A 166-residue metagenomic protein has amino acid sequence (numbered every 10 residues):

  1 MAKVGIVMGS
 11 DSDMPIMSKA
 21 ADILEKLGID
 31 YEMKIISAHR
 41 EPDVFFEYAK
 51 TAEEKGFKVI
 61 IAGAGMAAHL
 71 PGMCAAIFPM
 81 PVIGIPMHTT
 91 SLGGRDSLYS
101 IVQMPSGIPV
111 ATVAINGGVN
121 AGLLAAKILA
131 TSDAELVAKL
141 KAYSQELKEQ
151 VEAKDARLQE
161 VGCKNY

Functional and structural regions predicted by a protein language model:
A2-K3, I29-E32, M80, V102-V110: Glycine/charged-rich beta-loop-alpha catalytic/anionic-binding loops adjacent to active sites
A2-R40: Glycine-rich phosphate/diphosphate-binding loop of Rossmann-like nucleotide-binding domains
V4, D30-E54, A62-M66: Amphipathic alpha-helical hairpins
M8-P15, K19, R95-Y166: C-terminal binding/interaction regions
D13-M17, E41-F45, A64-M73, L92-R95 (+1 more regions): Short glycine/serine/threonine-rich phosphate/pyrophosphate-binding segments that cradle anionic phosphate groups
Y31-M33, D43, M66, F78 (+1 more regions): Acidic, glycine/proline-rich low-complexity segments that act as flexible tails and inter-domain linkers
Y48-P86: Glycine-rich phosphate-binding loop
I77-V102, S106: Glycine/small-residue-rich loop that forms an oxyanion/phosphate-binding "nest" at active or ligand-binding sites
